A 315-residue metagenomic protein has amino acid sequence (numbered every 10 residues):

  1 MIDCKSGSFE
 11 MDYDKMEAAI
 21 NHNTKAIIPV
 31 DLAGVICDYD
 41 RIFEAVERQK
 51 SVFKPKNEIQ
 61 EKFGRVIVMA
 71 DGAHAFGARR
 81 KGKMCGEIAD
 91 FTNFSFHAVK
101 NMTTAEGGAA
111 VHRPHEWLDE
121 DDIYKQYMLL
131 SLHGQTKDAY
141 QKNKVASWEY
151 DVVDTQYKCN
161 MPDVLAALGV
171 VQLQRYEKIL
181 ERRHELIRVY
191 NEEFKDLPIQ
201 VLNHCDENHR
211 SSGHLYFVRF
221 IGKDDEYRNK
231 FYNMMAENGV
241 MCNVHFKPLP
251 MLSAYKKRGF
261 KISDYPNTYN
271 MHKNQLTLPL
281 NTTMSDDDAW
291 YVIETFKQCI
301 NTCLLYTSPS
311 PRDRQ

Functional and structural regions predicted by a protein language model:
D3, N23, G239, Q315: Conserved functional loop/turn residues at catalytic and ligand-binding sites
K5-T104, A110, P114-E116: Active-site phosphate-binding strand-loop segment of PLP-dependent enzymes
D12, A26-V30, V35-E44, R48 (+2 more regions): PLP-dependent aminotransferase class I/II
T104-G107, A167-G169: Adenylate-forming
Y306-D313: Conserved small/polar residues in nucleotide/adenosyl-binding loops
